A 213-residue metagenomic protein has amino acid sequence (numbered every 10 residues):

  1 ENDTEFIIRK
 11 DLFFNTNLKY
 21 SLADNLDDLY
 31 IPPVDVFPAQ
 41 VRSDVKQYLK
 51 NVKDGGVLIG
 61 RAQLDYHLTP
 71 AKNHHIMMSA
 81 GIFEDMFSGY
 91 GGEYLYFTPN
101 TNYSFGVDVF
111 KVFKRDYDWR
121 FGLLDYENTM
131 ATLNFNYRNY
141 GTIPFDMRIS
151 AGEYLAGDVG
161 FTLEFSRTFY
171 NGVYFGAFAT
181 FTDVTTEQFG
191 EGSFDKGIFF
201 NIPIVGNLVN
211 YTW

Functional and structural regions predicted by a protein language model:
E1, T16-L18, Q47-K50, K72-E84 (+3 more regions): Transmembrane beta-strand segments that form the barrel wall of outer-membrane beta-barrel proteins
E1-L64, L68, F121-D125: Outer-membrane beta-barrel initiation region
N2-F6, L64-L68, G92-Y96, L133-Y137 (+2 more regions): Residues on the lipid-exposed face of transmembrane beta-strands in outer-membrane beta-barrel proteins
F6-F14, T69-N73, P99-S104, Y140-M147 (+2 more regions): Short loop/turn motifs that connect adjacent beta-strands in outer-membrane beta-barrel proteins
L22-D28, K72, E84-S88, N100-N102 (+5 more regions): Gram-negative outer-membrane beta-barrel proteins
V36-R42, L124, Y140, P144-T162 (+1 more regions): Flexible, glycine-rich linker and terminal segments associated with outer-membrane beta-barrel/transport systems
G56-A62, M86-Y90, D125-A131, G157-F161 (+1 more regions): Residues that define the transmembrane beta-barrel architecture of outer-membrane proteins
N73-H75, G81, D85-M86, E93-D146: Detector for outer-membrane/organellar transmembrane beta-barrel domains, recognizing the amphipathic beta-strand
